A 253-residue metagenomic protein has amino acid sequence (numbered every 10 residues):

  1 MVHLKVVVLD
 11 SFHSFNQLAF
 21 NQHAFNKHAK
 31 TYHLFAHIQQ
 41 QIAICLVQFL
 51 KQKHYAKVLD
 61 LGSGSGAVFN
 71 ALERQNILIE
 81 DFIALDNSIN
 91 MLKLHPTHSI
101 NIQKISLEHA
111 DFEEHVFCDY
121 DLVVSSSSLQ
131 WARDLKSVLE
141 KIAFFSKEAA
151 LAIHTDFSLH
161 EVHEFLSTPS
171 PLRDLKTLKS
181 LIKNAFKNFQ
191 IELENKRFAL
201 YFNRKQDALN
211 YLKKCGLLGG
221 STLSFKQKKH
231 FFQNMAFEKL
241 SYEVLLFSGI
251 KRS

Functional and structural regions predicted by a protein language model:
V2-Q52, A67, A71, M91: Conserved class I S-adenosyl-L-methionine
F35-Q39, S65-A67, S170-R173, E192-S253: Conserved Class I S-adenosyl-L-methionine
A56, D121, K147: Conserved acidic residues
L59-E114: Class I SAM-dependent methyltransferase SAM/SAH-binding core
E113-L122: A short acidic, Gly/Pro-enriched loop at the edge of an enzyme's catalytic core that lines a small-molecule cofactor
L122-D134: A short SAM/SAH-binding and catalytic strip from SAM-dependent methyltransferases
K136-A149: A short glycine-rich, Lys/Arg-flanked "PGG" loop and its adjoining helix->strand segment in the class I
K147-N203, L218-L223: Conserved catalytic/acceptor-binding region of the Class I
